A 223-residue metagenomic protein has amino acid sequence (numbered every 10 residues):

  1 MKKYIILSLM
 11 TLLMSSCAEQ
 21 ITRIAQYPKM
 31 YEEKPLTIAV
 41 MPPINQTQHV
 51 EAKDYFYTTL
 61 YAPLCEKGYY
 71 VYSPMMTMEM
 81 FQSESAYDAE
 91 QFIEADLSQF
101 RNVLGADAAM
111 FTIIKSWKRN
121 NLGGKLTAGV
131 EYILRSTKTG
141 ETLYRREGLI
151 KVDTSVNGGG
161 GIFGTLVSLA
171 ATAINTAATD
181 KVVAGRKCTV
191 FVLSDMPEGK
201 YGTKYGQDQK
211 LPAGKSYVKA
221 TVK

Functional and structural regions predicted by a protein language model:
Y4-M14: Sec-dependent N-terminal signal peptides
C17-K34, S136-K223: C-terminal/domain-edge helix-coil "capping" segments
Q26-Q48: Post-signal peptide N-terminal segment of mature Sec-exported envelope proteins
T37-P42, A109-K115, G129-I133, R145: Soluble periplasmic/extracytoplasmic beta-strand elements of cell-envelope proteins
N45-Q48, T77-F81, K115-N120, I150-V152: Solvent-exposed loop/turn segments at secondary-structure junctions within structured extracellular/periplasmic domains
T47-A109, E141, A177: N-terminal segment of the mature soluble domain
E51-K53, L122-T127: Short glycine/proline-enriched turns and hinge-like loops at secondary-structure junctions
N102-W117, L122-K125: Mid-length scaffold segments of soluble, non-membrane domains
